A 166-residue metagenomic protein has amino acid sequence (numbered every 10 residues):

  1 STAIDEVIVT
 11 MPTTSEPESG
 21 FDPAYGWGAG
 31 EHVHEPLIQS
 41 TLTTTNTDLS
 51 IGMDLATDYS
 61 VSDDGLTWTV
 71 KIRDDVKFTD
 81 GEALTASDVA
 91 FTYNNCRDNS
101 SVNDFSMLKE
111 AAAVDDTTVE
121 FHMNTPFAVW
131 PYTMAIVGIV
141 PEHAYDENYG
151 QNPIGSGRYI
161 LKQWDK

Functional and structural regions predicted by a protein language model:
S1-V7, E147-N148: Short, low-complexity disordered leader/linker segments with a strong preference for bacterial N-terminal type II
I4-E6, L37, D54-A56, D63-T67 (+5 more regions): Extracytoplasmic
D5-S15, T67-V70, V89-T92, V119-F121 (+1 more regions): Short, well-ordered beta-strand elements
P12-D63, I154-S156: N-terminal lobe/hinge region of extracytoplasmic solute-binding protein
S15-S19, L49, D75-K77, D98 (+1 more regions): Solvent-exposed loop/turn segments at secondary-structure junctions within structured extracellular/periplasmic domains
L37, N46, S50, D54 (+4 more regions): Extracytoplasmic/secreted proteins, especially bacterial periplasmic and envelope-associated proteins
T57-N99, V114, E120: Aromatic- and charge-enriched surface segment that lines or borders ligand/interaction sites
N103-A144, N148, G157-D165: Surface-exposed binding/hinge segments that line and control ligand-binding clefts or catalytic entry sites
